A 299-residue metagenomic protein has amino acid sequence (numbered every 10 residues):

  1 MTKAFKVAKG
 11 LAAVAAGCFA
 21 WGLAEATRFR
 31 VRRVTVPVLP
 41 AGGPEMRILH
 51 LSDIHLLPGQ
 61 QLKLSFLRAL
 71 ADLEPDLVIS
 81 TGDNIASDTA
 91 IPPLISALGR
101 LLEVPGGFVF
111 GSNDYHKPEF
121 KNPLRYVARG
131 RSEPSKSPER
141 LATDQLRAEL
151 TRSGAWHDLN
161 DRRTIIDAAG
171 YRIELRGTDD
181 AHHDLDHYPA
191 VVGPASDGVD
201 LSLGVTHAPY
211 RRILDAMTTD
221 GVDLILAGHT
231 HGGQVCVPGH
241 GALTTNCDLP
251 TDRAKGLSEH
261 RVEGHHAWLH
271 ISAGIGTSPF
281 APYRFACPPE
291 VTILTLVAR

Functional and structural regions predicted by a protein language model:
A12-A97, K117: N-terminal active-site segment of His-dependent metallophosphoesterases
P37-L49, W156-H157, R163-L175, D197-L201 (+2 more regions): Beta-strand-turn-beta hairpins that frame and shape the catalytic cleft of phosphate-ester-processing enzymes
E45-L64, I85-S87, H116-P134, G239-P250 (+1 more regions): Acidic/histidine-rich helix-loop elements that form or flank divalent-metal/phosphate-binding sites at the catalytic
H50-S52, L77-D83, P105-S112, L159-D161 (+3 more regions): Active-site neighborhood of phospho(di)ester-bond hydrolases with catalytic His/Asp-centered motifs
L56-Q61, I85-T89, S112-F120, L159-A168 (+5 more regions): Active-site environment of divalent metal-dependent phosphoester hydrolases
L62-D167: Core catalytic region of metal-dependent phosphoesterases/phosphodiesterases, especially metallo-beta-lactamase-like
K121-W156, R162-R163, A168-D215, A281-R284: Binuclear metal-dependent hydrolase catalytic cores centered on His/Asp/Glu-rich metal-binding motifs
P209-T292: Conserved beta-sheet core of the metallophosphoesterase superfamily
